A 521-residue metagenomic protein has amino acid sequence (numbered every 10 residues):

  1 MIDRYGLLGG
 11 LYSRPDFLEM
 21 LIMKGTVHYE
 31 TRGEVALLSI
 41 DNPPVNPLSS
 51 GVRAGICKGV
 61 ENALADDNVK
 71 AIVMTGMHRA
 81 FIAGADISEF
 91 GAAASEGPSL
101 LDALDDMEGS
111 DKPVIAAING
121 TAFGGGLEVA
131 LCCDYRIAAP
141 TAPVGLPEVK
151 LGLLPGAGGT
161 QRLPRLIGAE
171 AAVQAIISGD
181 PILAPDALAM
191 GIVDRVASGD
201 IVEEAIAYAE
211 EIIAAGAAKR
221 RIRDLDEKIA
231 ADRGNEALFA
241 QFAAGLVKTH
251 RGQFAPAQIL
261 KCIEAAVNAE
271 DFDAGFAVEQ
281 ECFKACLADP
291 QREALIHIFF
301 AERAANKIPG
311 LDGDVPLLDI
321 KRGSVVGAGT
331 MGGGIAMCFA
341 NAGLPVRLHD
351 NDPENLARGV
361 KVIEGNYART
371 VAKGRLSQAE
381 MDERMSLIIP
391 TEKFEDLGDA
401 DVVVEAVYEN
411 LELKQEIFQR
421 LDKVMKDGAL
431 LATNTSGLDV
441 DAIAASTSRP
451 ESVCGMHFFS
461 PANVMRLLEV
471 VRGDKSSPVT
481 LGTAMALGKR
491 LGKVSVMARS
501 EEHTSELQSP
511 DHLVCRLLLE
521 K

Functional and structural regions predicted by a protein language model:
Y5-G6, P15-T75, G91-A92, E96-P98 (+1 more regions): Conserved CoA-thioester-binding segment of acyl-CoA-metabolizing enzymes
E19-S39, E128-C132, E170, I176-C282 (+3 more regions): Amphipathic alpha-helical segments at domain termini/boundaries
T75-G109, A122, K150-L153: Glycine- (often His-adjacent) and acidic-residue-rich active-site loop that binds/positions the CoA thioester
M107-L151, P155, L183, G327-I335: Glycine-rich beta-to-alpha active-site loop
D134-G156, V193-I206, H349, P353: Gly/Pro- and small hydrophobic-enriched strand-loop and loop-to-helix capping segments that sit at the rims
E354-N355, R369-L431, G437-D441, L468: Rossmann-like NAD(P)-binding element
E416-L467, R472-A486: Rossmann-fold NAD(P)-binding glycine/threonine-rich loop
E502-K521: Single conserved hydrophobic/aromatic residue that forms the stacking wall/gate of nucleotide- or nucleobase-binding
